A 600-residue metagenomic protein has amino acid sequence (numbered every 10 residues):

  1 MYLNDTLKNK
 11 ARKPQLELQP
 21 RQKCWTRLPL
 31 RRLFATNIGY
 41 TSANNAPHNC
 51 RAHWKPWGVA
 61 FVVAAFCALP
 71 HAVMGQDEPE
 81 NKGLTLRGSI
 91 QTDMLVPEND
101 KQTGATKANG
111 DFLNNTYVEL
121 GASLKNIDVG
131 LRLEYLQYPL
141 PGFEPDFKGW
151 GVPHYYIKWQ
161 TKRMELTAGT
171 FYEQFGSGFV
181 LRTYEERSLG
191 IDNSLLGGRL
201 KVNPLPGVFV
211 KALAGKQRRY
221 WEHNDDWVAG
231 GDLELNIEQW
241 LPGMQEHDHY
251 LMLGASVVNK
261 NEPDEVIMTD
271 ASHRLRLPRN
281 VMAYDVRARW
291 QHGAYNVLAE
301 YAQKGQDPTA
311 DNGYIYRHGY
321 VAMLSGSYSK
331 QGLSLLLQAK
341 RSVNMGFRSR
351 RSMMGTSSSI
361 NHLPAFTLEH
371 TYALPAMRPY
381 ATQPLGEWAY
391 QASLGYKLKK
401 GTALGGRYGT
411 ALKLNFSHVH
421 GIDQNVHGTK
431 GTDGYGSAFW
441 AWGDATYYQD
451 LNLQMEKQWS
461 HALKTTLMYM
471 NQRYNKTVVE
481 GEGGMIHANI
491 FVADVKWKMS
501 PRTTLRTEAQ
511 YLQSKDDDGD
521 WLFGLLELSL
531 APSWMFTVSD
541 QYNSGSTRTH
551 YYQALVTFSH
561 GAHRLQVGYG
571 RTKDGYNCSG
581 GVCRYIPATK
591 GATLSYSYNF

Functional and structural regions predicted by a protein language model:
N9, K13, K23-C24: Polybasic, lysine-rich low-complexity intrinsically disordered segments
W25, W54-W57: Tryptophan (W) side chains
G58-P70: Bacterial N-terminal signal peptides
V59, M74-E173, F179-V180, L195-A214 (+21 more regions): Beta-barrel outer-membrane channel/assembly domains of diderm bacteria
Q91, T106, L113, M244-D248 (+2 more regions): Exposed, low-structure sequence patches enriched in small/polar residues
L140, E144-F147, Y220-H223, K304-R317: Outer-membrane beta-barrel proteins
